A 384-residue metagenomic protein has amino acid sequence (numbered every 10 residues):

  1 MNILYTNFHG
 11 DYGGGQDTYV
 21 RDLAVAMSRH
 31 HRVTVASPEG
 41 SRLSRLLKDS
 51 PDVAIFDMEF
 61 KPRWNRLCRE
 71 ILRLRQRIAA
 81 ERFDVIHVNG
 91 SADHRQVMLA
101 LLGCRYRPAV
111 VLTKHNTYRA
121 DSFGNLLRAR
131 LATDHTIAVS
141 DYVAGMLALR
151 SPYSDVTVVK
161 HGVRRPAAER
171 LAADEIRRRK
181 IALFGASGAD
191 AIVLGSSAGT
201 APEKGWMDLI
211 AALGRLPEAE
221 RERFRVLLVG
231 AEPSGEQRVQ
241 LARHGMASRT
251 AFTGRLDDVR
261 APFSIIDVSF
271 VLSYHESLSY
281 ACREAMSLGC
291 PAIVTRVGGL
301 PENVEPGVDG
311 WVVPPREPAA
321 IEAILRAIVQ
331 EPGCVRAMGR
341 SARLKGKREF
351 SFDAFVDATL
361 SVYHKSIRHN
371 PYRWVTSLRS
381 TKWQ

Functional and structural regions predicted by a protein language model:
Y5-R66, E232-S234: N-terminal strand-loop element at the rim of the active site of nucleotide-sugar-dependent glycosyltransferases
G14-V25, I192, S196-R215, A319: A conserved mid-protein helix/loop that constitutes part of the nucleotide-sugar donor-binding site
A36, P291-V294, V304: Short hydrophobic beta-strand element within catalytic cores of glycosyltransferases and related nucleotide-activated
V88-H94: Short His-centered aromatic/hydrophobic patch
V110-A138, R150: A conserved, positively charged/aromatic
R238-G254: Nucleotide-activated donor-binding/catalytic signature segment of Leloir-type glycosyltransferases, i.e., the conserved
R255, Y274: Aromatic "clamp/platform" in nucleotide-sugar-dependent glycosyltransferases that forms part of the donor/acceptor
P306-G307, W311-P318, A327-P332: Conserved acidic donor-binding segment of nucleotide-sugar-dependent glycosyltransferases
